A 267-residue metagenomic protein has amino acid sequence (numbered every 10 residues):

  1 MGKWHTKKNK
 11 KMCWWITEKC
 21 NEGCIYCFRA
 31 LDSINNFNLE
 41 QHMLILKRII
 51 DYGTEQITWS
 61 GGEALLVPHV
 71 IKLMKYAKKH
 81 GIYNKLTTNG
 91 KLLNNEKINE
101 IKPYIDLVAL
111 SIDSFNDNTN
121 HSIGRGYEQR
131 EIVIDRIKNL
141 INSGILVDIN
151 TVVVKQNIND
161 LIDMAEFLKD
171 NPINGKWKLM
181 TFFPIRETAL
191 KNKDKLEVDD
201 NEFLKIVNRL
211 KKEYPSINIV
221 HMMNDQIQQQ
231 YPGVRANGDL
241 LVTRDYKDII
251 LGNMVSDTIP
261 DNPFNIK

Functional and structural regions predicted by a protein language model:
K3-E40: Canonical Radical SAM [4Fe-4S] cluster-binding loop centered on the CxxxCxxC motif and its immediate flanking residues
K10, E55, Q228: Exposed loop/turn and edge beta-strand positions of beta-sandwich/beta-sheet ligand-binding modules
I16, G61-G62: Short acidic donor-binding/metal-coordinating loop in glycosyltransferase active sites
G23, G61, A236-G238: Residue-level recognition of short loop/turn positions
I34-F37, G62, R125, K195: Pocket-edge positions in alpha/beta enzyme catalytic cores
L39-W59, V67-L161, A165-L179: Radical SAM/AdoMet-radical enzyme domain recognition
N118-Y231, A236, L241, D245-L251 (+1 more regions): Radical SAM enzyme [4Fe-4S]-AdoMet core and its adjacent flexible, acidic and glycine-rich loops/tails across
F264-K267: Cysteine/selenocysteine-centered motifs that mediate thiol-based redox chemistry or coordinate metal-sulfur cofactors
